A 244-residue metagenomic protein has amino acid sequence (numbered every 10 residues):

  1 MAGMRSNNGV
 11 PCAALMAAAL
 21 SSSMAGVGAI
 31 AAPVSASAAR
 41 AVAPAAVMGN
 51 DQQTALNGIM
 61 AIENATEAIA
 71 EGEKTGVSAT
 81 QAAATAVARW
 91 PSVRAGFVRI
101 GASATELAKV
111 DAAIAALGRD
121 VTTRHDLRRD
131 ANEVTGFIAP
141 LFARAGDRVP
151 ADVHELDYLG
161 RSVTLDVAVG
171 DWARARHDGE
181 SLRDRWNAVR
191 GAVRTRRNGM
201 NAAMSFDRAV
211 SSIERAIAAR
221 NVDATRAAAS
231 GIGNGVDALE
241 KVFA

Functional and structural regions predicted by a protein language model:
G3-L15: Bacterial N-terminal signal peptides that target proteins for export
A14-S23: Bacterial N-terminal signal peptides
S35-A84, V98, T105, A115 (+3 more regions): Immediate post-signal-peptide N-terminus of mature secreted/exported proteins
G58-A70, V121-D207, A227-A244: Extended amphipathic alpha-helical interaction segments
K74-A79, G101, T122-L127, W172 (+1 more regions): Charged, low-complexity interaction regions
R89-K109, R185-M204: Short, solvent-exposed, charged loop/turn and helix-capping segments that join or cap alpha-helices on peripheral
G96-E133, A203, T225: Extended, hydrophobic interaction surfaces within ordered domains
